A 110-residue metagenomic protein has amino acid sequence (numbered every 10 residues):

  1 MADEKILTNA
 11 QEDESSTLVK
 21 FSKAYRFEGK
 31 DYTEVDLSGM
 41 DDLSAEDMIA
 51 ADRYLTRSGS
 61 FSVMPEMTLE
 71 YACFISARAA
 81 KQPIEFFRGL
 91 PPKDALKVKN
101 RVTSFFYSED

Functional and structural regions predicted by a protein language model:
A2-D110: Short, surface-exposed, charged amphipathic helix/loop patches that serve as local interaction elements
